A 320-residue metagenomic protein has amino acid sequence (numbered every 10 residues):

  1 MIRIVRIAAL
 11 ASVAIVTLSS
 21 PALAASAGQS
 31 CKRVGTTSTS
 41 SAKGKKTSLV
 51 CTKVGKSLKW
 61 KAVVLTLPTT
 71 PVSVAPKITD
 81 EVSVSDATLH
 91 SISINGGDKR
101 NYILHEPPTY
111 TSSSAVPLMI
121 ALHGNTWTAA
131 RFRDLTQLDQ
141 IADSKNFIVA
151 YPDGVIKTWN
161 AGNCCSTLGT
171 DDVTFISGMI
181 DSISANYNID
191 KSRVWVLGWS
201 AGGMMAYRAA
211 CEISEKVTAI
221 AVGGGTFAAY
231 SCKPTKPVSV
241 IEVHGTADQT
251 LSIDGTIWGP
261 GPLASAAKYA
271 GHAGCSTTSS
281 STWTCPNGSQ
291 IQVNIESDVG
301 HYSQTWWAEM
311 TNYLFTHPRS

Functional and structural regions predicted by a protein language model:
M1-A24: Secretory targeting and sorting signals
K45-K53: Extracellular disulfide-bonded cysteine-rich modules/repeats
V64-L118, L197-A221, F227, C275-Q292 (+1 more regions): A domain-start/cap signature at the N-terminus of enzymes
H90-T109, S113-W195, M205-R208, E212: Serine-hydrolase catalytic machinery in alpha/beta-hydrolase-like enzymes
I120-L122, G223, E296: Alpha/beta-hydrolase
G154, A221-A229, G245-Q249: Active-site nucleophile loop of the alpha/beta-hydrolase fold
I241-V243, G259-G261, Y269-S320: C-terminal catalytic histidine-bearing segment of alpha/beta-hydrolase fold enzymes
A247-S252, G300-Y302: Acidic catalytic loop of the alpha/beta-hydrolase fold
